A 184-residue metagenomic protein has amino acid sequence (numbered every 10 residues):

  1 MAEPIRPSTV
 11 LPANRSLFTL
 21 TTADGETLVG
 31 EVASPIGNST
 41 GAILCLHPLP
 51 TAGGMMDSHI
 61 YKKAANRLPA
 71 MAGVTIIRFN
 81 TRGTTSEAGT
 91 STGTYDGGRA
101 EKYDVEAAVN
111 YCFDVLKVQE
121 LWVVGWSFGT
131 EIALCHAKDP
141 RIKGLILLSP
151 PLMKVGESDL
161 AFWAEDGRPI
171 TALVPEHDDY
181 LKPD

Functional and structural regions predicted by a protein language model:
M1-G41: N-terminal cap/lid segment of alpha/beta-hydrolase-fold proteins
E26-V118: Serine-hydrolase catalytic machinery in alpha/beta-hydrolase-like enzymes
V124-A133: Gly/Ala-rich beta-loop-alpha elbow adjacent to hydrolase catalytic centers
C135-G144: Conserved hydrolase catalytic core segment
M153-K154, E176-L181: Acidic catalytic loop of the alpha/beta-hydrolase fold
S158-L160, R168, L181-D184: Short alpha-helix in the alpha/beta-hydrolase fold that links the catalytic acid
E165-G167, T171-V174, D178: Short beta-strand/loop motif that positions the catalytic acidic residue of the alpha/beta-hydrolase fold
